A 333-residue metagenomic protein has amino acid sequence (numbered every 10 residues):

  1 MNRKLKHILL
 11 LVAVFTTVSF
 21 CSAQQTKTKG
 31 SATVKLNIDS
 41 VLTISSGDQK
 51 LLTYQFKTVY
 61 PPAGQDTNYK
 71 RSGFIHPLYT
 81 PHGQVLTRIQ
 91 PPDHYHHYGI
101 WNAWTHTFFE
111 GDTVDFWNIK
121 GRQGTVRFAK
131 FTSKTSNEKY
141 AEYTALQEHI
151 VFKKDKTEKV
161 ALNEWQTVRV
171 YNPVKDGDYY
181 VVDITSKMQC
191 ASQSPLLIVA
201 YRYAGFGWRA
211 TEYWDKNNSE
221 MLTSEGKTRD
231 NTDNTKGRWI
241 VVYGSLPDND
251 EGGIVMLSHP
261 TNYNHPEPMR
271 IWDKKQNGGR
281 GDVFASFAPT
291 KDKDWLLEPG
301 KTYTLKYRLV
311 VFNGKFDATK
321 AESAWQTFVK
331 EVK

Functional and structural regions predicted by a protein language model:
M1-T28: Bacterial Sec-dependent N-terminal signal peptides
Q25-H96, F316, E322, F328: Beta-strand-rich N-terminal accessory domains
T28, Y95-D178: Extended, loop-rich substrate-binding clefts of extracytoplasmic carbohydrate-active enzymes
Y54-Y60, D66-N68, K175-L222: Acidic (Asp/Glu-rich), glycine- and aromatic
P62-W117, L222-W239: Extracellular/lumen-exposed scaffold segments
Q147-K153, V168-N172, M188-S192, A210-W214 (+1 more regions): Beta-strand elements of well-folded, non-transmembrane domains
L196-P268: Active-site/ligand-binding surface loops and adjacent short beta/alpha elements that line catalytic pockets across
L257-K333: Beta-strand-rich recognition/accessory modules
